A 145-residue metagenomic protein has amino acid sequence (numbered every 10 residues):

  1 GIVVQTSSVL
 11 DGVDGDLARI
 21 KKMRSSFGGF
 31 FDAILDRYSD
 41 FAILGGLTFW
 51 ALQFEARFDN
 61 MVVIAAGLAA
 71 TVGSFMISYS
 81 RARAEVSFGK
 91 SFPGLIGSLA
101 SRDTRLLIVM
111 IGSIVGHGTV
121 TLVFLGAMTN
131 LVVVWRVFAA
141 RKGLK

Functional and structural regions predicted by a protein language model:
G1-F27, V63-L68: Membrane-embedded alpha-helical segments that form the functional core of polytopic membrane enzymes, especially those
S26-I34: Membrane-interface alpha-helices at helix entry/exit sites of multi-pass transporters
A33-K145: A feature for the membrane-embedded catalytic helix bundles of lipid/isoprenoid biosynthetic enzymes
